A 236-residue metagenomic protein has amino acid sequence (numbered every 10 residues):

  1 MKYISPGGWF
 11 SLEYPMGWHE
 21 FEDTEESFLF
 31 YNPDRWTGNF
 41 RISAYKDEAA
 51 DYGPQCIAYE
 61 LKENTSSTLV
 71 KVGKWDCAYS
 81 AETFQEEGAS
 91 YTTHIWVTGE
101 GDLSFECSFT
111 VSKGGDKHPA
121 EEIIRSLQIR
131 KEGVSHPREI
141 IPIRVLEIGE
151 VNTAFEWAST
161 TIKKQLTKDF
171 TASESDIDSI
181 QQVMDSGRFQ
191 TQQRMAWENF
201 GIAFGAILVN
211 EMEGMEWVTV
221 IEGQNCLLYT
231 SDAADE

Functional and structural regions predicted by a protein language model:
K2-Y59: Secretory pathway targeting signatures of secreted, lumenal, and periplasmic proteins
G17-D23, L61-G73, M215-W217: Short secondary-structure junctions
W18, F105-R138: Surface-exposed amphipathic alpha-helical segments
C56-S104, T110-K113: Signature of long, low-cysteine stretches enriched in small and polar/charged residues
I141-Q192: N-terminal low-complexity, intrinsically disordered segments
G187-L228: Amphipathic, interaction-prone secondary-structure segments
Y229-E236: Conserved small/polar residues in nucleotide/adenosyl-binding loops
